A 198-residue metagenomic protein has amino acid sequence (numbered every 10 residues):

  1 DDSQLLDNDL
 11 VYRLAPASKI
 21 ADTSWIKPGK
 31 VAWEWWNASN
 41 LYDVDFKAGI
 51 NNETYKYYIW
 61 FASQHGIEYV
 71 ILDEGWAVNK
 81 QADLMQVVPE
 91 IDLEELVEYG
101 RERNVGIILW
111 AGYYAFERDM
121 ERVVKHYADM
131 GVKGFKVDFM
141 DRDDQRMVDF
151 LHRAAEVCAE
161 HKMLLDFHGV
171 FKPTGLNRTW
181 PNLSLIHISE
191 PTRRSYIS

Functional and structural regions predicted by a protein language model:
D1-E102: Conserved structural scaffold segments of CAZyme catalytic domains across common CAZy folds
K30-E34, V70-L72, I107-A111, F135-V137 (+1 more regions): Hydrophobic faces of well-ordered beta-strands that scaffold small-molecule active sites in alpha/beta enzyme cores
S63, A128-D129: Non-catalytic positions within long, well-ordered alpha-helices that form the structural scaffold/packing of enzyme
V78-P89, G112-M120, M140-D149, K172-T174: Acidic-and-aromatic substrate-binding clefts and catalytic sites of carbohydrate-active enzymes
P89-I107, A154-M163, F167: Alpha-helix-loop-beta-strand connector modules within alpha/beta enzyme cores
V105-F116, M163-L176: Aromatic-lined carbohydrate-recognition surfaces of secreted/lumenal glycan-active proteins
G131-K133, H161-M163, S184: Glycine-enriched alpha-helix->loop->beta-strand junction motifs that scaffold or abut catalytic
I186-I197: Single conserved hydrophobic/aromatic residue that forms the stacking wall/gate of nucleotide- or nucleobase-binding
